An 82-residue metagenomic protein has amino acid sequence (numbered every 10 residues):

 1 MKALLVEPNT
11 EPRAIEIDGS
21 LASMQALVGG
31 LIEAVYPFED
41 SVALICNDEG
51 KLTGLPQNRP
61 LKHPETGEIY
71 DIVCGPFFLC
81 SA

Functional and structural regions predicted by a protein language model:
M1-A82: Domain-length accessory/inserted modules outside core catalytic folds
